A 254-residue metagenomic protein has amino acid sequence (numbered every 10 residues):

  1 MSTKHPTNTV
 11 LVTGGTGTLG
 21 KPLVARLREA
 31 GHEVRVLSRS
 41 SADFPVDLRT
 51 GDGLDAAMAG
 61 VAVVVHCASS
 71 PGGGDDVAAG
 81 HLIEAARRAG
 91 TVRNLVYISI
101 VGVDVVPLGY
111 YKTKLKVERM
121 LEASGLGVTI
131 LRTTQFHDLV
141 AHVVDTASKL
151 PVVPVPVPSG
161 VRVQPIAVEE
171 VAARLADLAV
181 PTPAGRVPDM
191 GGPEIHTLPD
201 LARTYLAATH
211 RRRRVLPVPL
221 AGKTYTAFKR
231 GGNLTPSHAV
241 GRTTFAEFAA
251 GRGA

Functional and structural regions predicted by a protein language model:
S2-H32: N-terminal Rossmann NAD(P)H-binding glycine-rich loop of SDR-like oxidoreductase domains
S2-N8, G17-T18, E169-A254: Mid/C-terminal beta-alpha module of Rossmann-like enzyme folds, strongest in SDR-family dehydrogenases/epimerases
T13, G72, D76, P107-L115 (+2 more regions): Short-chain dehydrogenase/reductase
T13, L37-R39, C67-A68, L95-I100 (+1 more regions): SDR active-site strand-loop-helix element
S38-D52: Adenosine-cofactor binding site in Rossmann-like domains, unifying the SAM/SAH pocket of S-adenosylmethionine-dependent
G51-L95, K112-A123: NAD(P)-cofactor binding segment of oxidoreductase domains
S99, D104, K116-L139, T146: Conserved beta-loop-beta element that borders a ligand/cofactor-binding pocket
T129, H142-I166, E170: A conserved pocket-lining segment of Rossmann-fold NAD(P)-dependent short-chain dehydrogenase/reductase
